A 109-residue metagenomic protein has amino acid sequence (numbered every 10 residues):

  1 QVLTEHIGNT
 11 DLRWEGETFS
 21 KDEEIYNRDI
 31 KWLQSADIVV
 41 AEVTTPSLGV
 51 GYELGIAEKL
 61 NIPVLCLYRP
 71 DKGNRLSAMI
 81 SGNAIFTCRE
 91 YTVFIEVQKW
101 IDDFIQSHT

Functional and structural regions predicted by a protein language model:
Q1-T109: Conserved catalytic or regulatory cores that recognize and/or transform ribose-phosphate-containing ligands
